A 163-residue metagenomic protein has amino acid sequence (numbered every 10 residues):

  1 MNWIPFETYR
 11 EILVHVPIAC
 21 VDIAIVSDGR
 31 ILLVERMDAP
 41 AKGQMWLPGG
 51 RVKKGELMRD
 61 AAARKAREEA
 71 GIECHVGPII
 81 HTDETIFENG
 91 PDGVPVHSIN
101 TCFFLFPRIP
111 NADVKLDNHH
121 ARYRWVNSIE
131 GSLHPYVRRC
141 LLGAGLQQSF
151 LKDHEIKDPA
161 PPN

Functional and structural regions predicted by a protein language model:
M1-D22, G93: Acidic, metal-coordinating catalytic segment for phosphate/diphosphate chemistry, firing primarily on the Nudix
A19-V21, G29, I99-T101, A121: Change "...and in nucleic-acid phosphodiester-cleaving endonucleases..." to "...and in nucleic-acid processing enzymes
I25, C102-F106, R124: Short, well-ordered beta-strand micro-motif
D28-R30, M37, F106-N111, S128-I129: Short loop segments at secondary-structure junctions
R30-E69: Conserved Nudix-box catalytic region and its N-terminal flanking loop in Nudix hydrolases and closely related
G71-N111: Active-site segment of metal-dependent pyrophosphate-handling enzymes, primarily the Nudix hydrolase catalytic core
D113-L146: NUDIX/MutT-family hydrolases
R139-N163: Charged phosphate-binding loop/patch that engages nucleotide di/tri-phosphates or the phosphate backbone of nucleic
